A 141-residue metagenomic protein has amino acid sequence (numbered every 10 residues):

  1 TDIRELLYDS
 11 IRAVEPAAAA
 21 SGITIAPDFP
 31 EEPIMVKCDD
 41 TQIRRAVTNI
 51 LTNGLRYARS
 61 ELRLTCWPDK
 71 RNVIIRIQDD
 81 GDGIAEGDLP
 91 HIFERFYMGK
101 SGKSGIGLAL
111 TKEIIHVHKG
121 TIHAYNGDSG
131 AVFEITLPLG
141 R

Functional and structural regions predicted by a protein language model:
T1-E15: A conserved beta-strand-to-alpha-helix junction within the catalytic ATP-binding
A19, T24-I34, K70: Conserved catalytic submotifs in the C-terminal HATPase_c
E61-R71: Short beta-strand/loop element within the Bergerat-fold HATPase_c
D79: Acidic ATP/Mg2+-coordinating residue in the GHKL
I84-F96: Short conserved segment of the HATPase_c
G107, T111: Short alpha-helical Gxxx[C/S/T] motif in the catalytic ATP-binding
